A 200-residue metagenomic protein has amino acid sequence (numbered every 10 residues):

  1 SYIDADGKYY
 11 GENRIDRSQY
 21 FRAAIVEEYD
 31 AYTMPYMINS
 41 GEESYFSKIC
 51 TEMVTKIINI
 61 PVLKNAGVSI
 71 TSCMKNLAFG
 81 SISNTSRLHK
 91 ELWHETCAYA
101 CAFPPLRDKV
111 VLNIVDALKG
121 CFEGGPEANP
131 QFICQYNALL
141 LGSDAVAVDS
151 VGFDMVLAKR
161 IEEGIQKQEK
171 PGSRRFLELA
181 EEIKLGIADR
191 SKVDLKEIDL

Functional and structural regions predicted by a protein language model:
S1-L200: Extended, low-polarity segments enriched in aliphatic/aromatic residues
